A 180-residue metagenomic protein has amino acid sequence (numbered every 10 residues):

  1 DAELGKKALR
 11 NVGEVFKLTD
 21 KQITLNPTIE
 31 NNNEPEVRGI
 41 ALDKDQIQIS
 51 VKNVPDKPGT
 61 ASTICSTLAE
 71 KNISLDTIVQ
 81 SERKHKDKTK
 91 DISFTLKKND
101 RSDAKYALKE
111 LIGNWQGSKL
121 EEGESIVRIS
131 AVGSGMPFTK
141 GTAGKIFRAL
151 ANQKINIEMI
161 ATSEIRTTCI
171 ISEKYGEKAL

Functional and structural regions predicted by a protein language model:
D1-L180: A conserved regulatory-domain signal marking ACT and ACT-like small-molecule sensing domains and adjacent regulatory
